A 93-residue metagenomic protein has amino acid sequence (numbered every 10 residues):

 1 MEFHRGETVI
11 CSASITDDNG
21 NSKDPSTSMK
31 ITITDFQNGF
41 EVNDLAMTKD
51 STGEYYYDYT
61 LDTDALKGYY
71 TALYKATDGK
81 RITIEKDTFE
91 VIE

Functional and structural regions predicted by a protein language model:
M1-E93: Contiguous segments within soluble domain cores/interaction surfaces
